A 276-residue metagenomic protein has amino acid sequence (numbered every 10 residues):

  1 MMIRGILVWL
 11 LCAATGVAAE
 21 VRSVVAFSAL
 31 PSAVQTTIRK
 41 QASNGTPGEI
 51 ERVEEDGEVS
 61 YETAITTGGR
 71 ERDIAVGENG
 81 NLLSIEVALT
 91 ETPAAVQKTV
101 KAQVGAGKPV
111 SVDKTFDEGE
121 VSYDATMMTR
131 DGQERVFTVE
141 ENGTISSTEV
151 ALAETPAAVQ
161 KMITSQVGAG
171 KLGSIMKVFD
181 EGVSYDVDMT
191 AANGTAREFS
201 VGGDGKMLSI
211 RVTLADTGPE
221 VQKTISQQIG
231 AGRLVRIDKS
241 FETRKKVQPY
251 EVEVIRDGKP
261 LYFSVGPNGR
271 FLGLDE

Functional and structural regions predicted by a protein language model:
M2-G5, Q228: Generic short N-terminal amphipathic or hydrophobic helices
R4-G16: Bacterial N-terminal signal peptides
V17-E276: Long, terminal "pre-/pro-" and other extracytoplasmic accessory regions that lie outside the mature folded/catalytic
